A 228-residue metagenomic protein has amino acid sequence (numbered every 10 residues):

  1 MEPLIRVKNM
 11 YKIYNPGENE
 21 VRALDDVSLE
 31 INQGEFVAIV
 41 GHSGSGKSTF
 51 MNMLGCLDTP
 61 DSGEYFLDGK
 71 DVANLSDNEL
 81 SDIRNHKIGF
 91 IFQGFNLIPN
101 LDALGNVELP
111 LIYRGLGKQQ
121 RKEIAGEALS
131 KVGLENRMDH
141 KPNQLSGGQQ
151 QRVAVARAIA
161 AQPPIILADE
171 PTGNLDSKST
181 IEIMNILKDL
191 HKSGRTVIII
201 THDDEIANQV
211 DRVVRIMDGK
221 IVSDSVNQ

Functional and structural regions predicted by a protein language model:
E2-I216: ABC family nucleotide-binding domain
V213-V226: H-loop (His-switch) and adjacent beta-strand-loop-beta switch element of ABC-type ATPase nucleotide-binding domains
